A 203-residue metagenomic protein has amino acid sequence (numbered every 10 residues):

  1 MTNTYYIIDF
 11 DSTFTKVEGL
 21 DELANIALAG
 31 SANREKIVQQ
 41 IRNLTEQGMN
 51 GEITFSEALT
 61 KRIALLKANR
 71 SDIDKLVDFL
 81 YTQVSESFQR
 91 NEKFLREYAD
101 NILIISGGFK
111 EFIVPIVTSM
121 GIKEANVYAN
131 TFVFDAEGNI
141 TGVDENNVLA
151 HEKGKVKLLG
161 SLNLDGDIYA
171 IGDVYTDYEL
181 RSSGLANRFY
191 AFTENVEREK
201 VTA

Functional and structural regions predicted by a protein language model:
T2-T131: Alpha-helical substrate-recognition element adjacent to the catalytic core
N25, T118, S161, S182-S183: Solvent-exposed polar/charged
V84-F88, E152-K155, V174: Amphipathic coiled-coil/heptad-repeat helices and related helical stalk/stem segments that mediate oligomerization
K93, G160, Y178-S182: Alpha-helical segments flanking ligand/cofactor-binding loops in enzyme cores
I105-F109, N147-H151, D173: Short, well-structured alpha-helical patches and their helix-loop capping segments that border functional surfaces
S106-G107, G166-A203: Acidic, Mg2+-coordinating phosphoryl-transfer loop and its flanking beta/alpha structural elements, shared across
V114-I168: Substrate-recognition "cap/lid" segment bordering the active-site pocket of phosphatases
